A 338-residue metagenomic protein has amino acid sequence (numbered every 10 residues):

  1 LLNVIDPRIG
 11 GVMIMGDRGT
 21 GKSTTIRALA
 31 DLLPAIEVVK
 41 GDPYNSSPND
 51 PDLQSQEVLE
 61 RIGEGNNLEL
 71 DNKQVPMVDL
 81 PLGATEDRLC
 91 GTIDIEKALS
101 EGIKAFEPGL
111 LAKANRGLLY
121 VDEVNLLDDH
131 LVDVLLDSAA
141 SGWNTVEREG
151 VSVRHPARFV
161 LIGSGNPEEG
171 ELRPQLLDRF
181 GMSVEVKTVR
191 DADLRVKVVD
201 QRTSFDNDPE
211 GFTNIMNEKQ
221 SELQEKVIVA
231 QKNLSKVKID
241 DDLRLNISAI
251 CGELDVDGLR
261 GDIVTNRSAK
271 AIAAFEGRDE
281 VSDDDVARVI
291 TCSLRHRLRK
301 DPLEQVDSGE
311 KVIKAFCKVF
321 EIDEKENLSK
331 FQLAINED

Functional and structural regions predicted by a protein language model:
L2-V196: Conserved ASCE/P-loop NTPase catalytic core
V4-I5, I9, L29-L33, C251 (+2 more regions): Amphipathic alpha-helical interface segments used for dimerization/assembly
D17, S138, I250, S268 (+1 more regions): Short acidic/histidine-centered micro-motifs embedded in hydrophobic/aromatic stretches that mark compact functional
G19, D79, M216-S221, N233-R244 (+3 more regions): Conserved phosphate/pyrophosphate-binding and hydrolysis machinery centered on Walker-type P-loop NTPases, extending
L32, R202-D206, C292-H296: Phosphate/oxyanion-binding loops and surfaces in catalytic or ligand/nucleic-acid-binding neighborhoods
R154-A157, L172-L254: Phosphate-sensing "switch" segment of ASCE/P-loop ATPases
K197, L245-A249, D262-A274: C-terminal helical "lid" of AAA+/P-loop NTPase domains
S248-G252, V256-R260, A274-D338: C-terminal engagement/docking regions of AAA+ P-loop ATPases
